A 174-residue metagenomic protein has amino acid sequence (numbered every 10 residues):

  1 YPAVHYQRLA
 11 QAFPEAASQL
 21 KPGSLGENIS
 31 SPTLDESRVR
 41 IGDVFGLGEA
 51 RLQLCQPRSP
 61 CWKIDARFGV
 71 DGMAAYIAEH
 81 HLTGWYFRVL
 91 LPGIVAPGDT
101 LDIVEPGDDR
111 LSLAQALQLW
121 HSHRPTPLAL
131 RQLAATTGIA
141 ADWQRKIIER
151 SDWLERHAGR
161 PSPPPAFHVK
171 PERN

Functional and structural regions predicted by a protein language model:
Y1-N174: Metal-cofactor-dependent catalytic cores
